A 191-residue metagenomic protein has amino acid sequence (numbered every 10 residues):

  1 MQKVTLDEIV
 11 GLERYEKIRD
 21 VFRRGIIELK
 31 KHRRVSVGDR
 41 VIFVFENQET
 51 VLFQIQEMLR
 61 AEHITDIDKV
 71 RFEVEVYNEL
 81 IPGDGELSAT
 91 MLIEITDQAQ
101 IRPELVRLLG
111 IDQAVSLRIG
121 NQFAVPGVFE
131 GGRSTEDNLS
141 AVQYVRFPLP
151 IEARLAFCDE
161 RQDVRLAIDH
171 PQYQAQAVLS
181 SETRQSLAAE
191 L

Functional and structural regions predicted by a protein language model:
M1-E86, I95-L191: Long, contiguous binding/interaction regions
